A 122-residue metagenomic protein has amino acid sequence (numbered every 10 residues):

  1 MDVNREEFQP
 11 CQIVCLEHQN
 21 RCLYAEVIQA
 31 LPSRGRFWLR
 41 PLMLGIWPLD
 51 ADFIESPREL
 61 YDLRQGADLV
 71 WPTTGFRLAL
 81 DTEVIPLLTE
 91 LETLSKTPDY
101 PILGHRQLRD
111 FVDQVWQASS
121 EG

Functional and structural regions predicted by a protein language model:
D2-H18: Short coil-to-beta transition motif at edge beta-strands of beta-rich domains
C15, C22, E59-D62: Acidic/proline-rich low-complexity IDRs
N20, M43: A broadly conserved detector of short glycine/acidic/proline-rich loop/turn motifs that flank catalytic sites and bind
R21-P32: Short beta-strand-centered aromatic/proline hotspots
S33-L42: Short, solvent-exposed secondary-structure boundary/capping segments
G45-G122: Intrinsically disordered, low-complexity, charged/polar segments
